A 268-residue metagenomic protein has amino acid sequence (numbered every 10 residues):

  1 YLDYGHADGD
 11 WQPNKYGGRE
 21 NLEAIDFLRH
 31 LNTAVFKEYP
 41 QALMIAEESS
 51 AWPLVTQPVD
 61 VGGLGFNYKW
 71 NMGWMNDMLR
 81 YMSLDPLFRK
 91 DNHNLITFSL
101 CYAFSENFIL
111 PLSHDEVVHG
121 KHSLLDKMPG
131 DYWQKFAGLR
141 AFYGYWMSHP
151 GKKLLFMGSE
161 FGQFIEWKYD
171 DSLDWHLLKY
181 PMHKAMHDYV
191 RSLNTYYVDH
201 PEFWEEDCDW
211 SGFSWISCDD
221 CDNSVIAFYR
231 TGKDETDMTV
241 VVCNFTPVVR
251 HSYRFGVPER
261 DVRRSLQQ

Functional and structural regions predicted by a protein language model:
Y1: Short acidic catalytic loops
G5-D170, V198-Q267: Conserved alpha/beta catalytic core and glycan-binding cleft of carbohydrate-active enzymes
K168-Y180: Aromatic-rich peripheral "rim/lid" segments of glycoside hydrolase catalytic domains that contact and position glycan
P181-D207: Catalytic cores of secreted or luminal carbohydrate-active enzymes
